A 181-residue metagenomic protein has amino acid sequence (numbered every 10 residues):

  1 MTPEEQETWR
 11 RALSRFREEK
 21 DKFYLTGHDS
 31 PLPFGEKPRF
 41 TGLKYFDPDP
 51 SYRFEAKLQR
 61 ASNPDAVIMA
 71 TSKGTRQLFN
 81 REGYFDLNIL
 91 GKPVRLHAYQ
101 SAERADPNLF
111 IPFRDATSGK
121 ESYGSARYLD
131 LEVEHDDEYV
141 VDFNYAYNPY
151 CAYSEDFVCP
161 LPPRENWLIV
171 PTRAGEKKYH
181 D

Functional and structural regions predicted by a protein language model:
M1-D65: N-terminal domain-onset segments
R10, E138, Y147-D181: Extended, aromatic/histidine-rich regions of cofactor-dependent oxidoreductases associated with respiratory
G35-F40, P64-R81, H97, E138 (+1 more regions): Extracellular/lumen-exposed scaffold segments
P50, L90-V94, D137: Short acidic/polar mixed-charge low-complexity motifs
E55-K57, N88-L90, H97-Y99, R114 (+4 more regions): A structural detector for beta-sheet-dominated domains
A70-G124: Mid-length scaffold segments of soluble, non-membrane domains
G83-F85, P107-L109, R127, D137-Y139 (+1 more regions): Generic beta-strand structural signal
R114-Y147: Acidic, glycine-rich flexible loop segments
